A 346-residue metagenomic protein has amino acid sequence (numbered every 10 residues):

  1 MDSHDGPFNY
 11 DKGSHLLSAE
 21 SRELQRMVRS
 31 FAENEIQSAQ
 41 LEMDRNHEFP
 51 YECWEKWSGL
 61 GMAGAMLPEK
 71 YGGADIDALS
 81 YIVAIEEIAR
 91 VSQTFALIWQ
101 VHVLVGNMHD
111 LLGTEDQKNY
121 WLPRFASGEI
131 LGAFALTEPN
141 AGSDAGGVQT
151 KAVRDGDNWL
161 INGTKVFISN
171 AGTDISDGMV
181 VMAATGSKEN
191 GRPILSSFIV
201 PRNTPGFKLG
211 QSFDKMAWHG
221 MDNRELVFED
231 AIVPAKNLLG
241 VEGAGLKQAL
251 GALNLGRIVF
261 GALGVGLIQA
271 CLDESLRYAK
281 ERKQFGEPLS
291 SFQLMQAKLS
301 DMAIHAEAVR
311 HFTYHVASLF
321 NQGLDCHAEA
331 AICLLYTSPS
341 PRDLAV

Functional and structural regions predicted by a protein language model:
M1-V91, F95, L112-Q117, R124-G128 (+5 more regions): Alpha-helical interface subdomain recognition
G61, I85-A89, A183-A184, V200-P205 (+1 more regions): Short Ser/Thr-interspersed hydrophobic loop/turn segments at strand-loop and sheet-helix junctions that line or gate
I98, F125, N140-S143, S169-D174 (+2 more regions): Short Gly/Pro-enriched turn/cap motifs at secondary-structure boundaries
L104-L112: Helix-loop "lid/cap" segments that line or gate small-molecule binding pockets
G128-L136: A short, Trp-centered hydrophobic/proline-enriched beta-strand micro-motif
A133, Q149-K151, N158, G178-M182 (+2 more regions): Conserved hydrophobic/aromatic beta-strand scaffold that supports enzyme active sites
N162-K208: A short core secondary-structure module
P205-I232: Flexible, small-/acidic-enriched active-site or ligand-binding loops
